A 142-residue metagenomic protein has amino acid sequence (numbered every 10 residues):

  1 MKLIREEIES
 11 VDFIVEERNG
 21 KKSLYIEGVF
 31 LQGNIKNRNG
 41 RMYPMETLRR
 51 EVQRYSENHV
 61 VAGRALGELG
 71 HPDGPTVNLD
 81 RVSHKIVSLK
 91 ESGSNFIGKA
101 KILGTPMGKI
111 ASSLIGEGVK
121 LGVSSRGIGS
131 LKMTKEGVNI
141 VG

Functional and structural regions predicted by a protein language model:
I4-E7, D12-G28, H59, L66 (+1 more regions): Residue microenvironments linked to proteolytic maturation and disulfide-stabilized extracellular modules
S23-H59: N-terminal "first-domain core" detector
F30-N34, L69-D73, I102: Short glycine-rich, polar/acidic loop-and-turn segments at beta strand-coil junctions
K36-N37, G74-V77, I86, K132-M133: Flexible loop/turn segments at secondary-structure boundaries
G40, N78, A111-I115: Short histidine-centered beta-strand/loop micro-motifs that create catalytic or ligand/metal-coordination sites
M45-L79: Small/polar-rich, solvent-exposed N-terminal microdomains that initiate assembly or binding
